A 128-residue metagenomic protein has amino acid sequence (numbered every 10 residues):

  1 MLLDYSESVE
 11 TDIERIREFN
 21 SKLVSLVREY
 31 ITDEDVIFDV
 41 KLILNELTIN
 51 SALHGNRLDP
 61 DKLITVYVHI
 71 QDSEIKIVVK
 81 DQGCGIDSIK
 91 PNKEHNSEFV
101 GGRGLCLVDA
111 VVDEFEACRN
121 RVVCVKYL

Functional and structural regions predicted by a protein language model:
M1-Y5, A52-L128: Conserved beta-strand-loop-beta-strand hairpin that lines the nucleotide-binding pocket of ATP/GTP-utilizing enzymes
S8-F19: A short beta-loop-alpha structural element at the N-terminal edge of CoA-dependent acyl/N-acetyltransferase catalytic
I13, I31-E34, E116: Residues at alpha-helix boundaries and short interhelical turns
S21-N45: Conserved short strand/loop->alpha-helix "switch" segment adjacent to the catalytic nucleotide/phosphoryl-transfer site
V24, S51-A52: Short, well-ordered amphipathic alpha-helices
E46, N50: Conserved polar catalytic motif of the HATPase_c/GHKL fold
